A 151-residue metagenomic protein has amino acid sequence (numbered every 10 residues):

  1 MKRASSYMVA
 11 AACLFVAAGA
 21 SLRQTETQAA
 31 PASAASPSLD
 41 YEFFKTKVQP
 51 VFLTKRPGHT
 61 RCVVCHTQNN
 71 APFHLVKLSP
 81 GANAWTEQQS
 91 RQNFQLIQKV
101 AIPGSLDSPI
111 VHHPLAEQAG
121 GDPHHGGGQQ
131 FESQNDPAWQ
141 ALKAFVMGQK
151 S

Functional and structural regions predicted by a protein language model:
M1-A11: Bacterial N-terminal signal peptides that target proteins for export
L14-A18: Sec-dependent, cleavable N-terminal signal peptides
G19-S151: Aromatic- and Gly/Pro-enriched helix-to-coil junctions and flexible linker segments
